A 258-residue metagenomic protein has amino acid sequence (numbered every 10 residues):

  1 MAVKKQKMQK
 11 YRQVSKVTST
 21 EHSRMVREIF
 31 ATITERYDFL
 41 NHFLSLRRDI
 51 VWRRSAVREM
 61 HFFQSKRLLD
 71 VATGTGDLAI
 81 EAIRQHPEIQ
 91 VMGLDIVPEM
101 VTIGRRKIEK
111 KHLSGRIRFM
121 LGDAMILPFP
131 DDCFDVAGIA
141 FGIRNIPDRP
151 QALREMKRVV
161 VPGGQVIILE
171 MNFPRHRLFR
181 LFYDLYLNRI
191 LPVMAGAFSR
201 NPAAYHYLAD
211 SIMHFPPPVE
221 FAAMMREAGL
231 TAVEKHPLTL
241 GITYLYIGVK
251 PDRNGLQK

Functional and structural regions predicted by a protein language model:
A2-E28: N-terminal auxiliary segments of SAM/dcSAM-dependent transferases
R24, L169-A228, E234: C-terminal alpha-helical "lid/dimerization" subdomain adjacent to the S-adenosyl-L-methionine
R36-F39, L46-K66, E81: Conserved alpha-helix/loop element of class I SAM-dependent methyltransferases that forms part of the SAM/SAH-binding
Y37, A137-G138: Hydrophobic beta-strand segment of the Class I
R67-I126: Class I SAM-dependent methyltransferase SAM/SAH-binding core
M125-V136: A short acidic, Gly/Pro-enriched loop at the edge of an enzyme's catalytic core that lines a small-molecule cofactor
P150-P162: A short glycine-rich, Lys/Arg-flanked "PGG" loop and its adjoining helix->strand segment in the class I
G229-K258: Core SAM-dependent methyltransferase catalytic element
